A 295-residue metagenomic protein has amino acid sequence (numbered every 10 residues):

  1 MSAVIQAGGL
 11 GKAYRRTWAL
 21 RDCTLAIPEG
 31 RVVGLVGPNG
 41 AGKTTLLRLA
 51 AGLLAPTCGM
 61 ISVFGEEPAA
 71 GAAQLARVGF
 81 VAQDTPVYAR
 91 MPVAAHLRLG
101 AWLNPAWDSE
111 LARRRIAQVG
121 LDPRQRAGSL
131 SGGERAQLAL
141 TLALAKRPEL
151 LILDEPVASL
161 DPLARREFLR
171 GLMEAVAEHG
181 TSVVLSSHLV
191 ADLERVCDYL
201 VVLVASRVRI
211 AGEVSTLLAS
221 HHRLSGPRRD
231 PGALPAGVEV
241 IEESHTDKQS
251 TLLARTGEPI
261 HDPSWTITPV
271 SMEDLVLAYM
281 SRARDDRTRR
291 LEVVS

Functional and structural regions predicted by a protein language model:
V36-P38: The feature captures the beta-strand-to-loop junction immediately N-terminal to the Walker
A51: Helix-to-loop junction immediately C-terminal to a conserved catalytic motif
C58-Q74: Conserved ABC transporter NBD signature motif
Q83-L138: ABC-family P-loop ATPase nucleotide-binding domains
L151-E155, L160: Catalytic Walker B motif of ABC-type/P-loop ATPase nucleotide-binding domains
R166-A254, L291: ABC transporter nucleotide-binding domain
